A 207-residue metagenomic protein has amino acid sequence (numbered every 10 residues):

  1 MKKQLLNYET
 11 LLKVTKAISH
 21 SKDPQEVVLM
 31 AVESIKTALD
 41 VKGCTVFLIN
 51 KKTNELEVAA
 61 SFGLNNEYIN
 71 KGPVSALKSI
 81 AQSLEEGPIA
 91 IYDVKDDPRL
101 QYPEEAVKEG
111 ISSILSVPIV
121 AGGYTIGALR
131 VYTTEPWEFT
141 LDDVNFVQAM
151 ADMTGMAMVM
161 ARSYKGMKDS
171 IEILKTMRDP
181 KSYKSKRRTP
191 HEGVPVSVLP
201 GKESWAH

Functional and structural regions predicted by a protein language model:
M1-E26, G166-R187, G193: Signal-transmission linkers at sensory-effector interfaces
M1-L5, Y132-A149: Regulatory loop-to-helix N-cap segments in sensory/regulatory domains that couple ligand/signal detection
T45-I69: GAF sensory/regulatory domain recognition with acknowledged cross-activation on helical regulatory dimers
N66, Y92-S113, T133: Signal-transducing coupling segments at domain and membrane junctions
N66-I89, Y102: Acidic/proline- and glycine-rich, intrinsically disordered low-complexity segments that serve as regulatory linkers
S112-V120: A short, aliphatic-rich beta-strand micro-motif
I119-T133, A157: Sensory-domain boundary capping and coupling elements
Q148-M156: Allosteric cytosolic regulatory segments
